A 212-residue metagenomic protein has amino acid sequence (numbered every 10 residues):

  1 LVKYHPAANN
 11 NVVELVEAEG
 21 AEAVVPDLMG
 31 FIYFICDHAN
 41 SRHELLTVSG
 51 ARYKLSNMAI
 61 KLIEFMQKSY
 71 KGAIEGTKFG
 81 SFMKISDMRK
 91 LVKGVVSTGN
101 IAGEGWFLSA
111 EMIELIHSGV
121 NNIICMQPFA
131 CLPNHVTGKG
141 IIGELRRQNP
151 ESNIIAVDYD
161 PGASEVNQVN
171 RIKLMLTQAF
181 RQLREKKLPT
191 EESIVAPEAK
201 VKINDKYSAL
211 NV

Functional and structural regions predicted by a protein language model:
L1-V212: An N-terminal assembly and electron-transfer interface module characteristic of large anaerobic redox and radical
